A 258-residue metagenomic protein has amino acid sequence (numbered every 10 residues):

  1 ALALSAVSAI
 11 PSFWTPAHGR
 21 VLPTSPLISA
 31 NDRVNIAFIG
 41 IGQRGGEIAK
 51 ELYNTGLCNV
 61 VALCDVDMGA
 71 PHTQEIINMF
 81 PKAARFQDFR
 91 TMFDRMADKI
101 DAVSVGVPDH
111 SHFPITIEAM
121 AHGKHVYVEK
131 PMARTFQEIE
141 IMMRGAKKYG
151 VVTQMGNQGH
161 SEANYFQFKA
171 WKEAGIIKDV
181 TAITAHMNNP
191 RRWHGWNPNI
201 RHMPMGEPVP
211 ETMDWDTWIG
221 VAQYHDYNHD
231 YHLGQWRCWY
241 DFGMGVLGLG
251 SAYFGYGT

Functional and structural regions predicted by a protein language model:
A1-H125, Q137-V152: N-terminal glycine-/serine-/threonine-rich beta1-alpha1-beta2 phosphate-ribose binding loop of Rossmann-like
I39, H186-N188, V221: Structured loops at beta-to-helix junctions and adjacent beta-edge loops in soluble globular domains
G46, F113, I117, E140 (+2 more regions): A structural signal for well-ordered alpha-helical segments within the folded catalytic domains of diverse enzymes
T55, Q87, H160-S161, H225-D226: Redox-cofactor-proximal catalytic regions of oxidoreductases
V105, P131, G156-N157, S251: Glycine- and other small-residue-rich loops at beta-strand/loop junctions that grip anionic moieties
V105, V128, A185: Redox-cofactor binding/interface segments in oxidoreductases and associated redox assembly factors
H125, A133-T217: A contiguous active-site-proximal alpha/beta segment in oxidoreductase catalytic domains
G206-T258: Glycine-rich, aromatic-lined ligand/substrate-binding cores of catalytic and carbohydrate-binding domains
